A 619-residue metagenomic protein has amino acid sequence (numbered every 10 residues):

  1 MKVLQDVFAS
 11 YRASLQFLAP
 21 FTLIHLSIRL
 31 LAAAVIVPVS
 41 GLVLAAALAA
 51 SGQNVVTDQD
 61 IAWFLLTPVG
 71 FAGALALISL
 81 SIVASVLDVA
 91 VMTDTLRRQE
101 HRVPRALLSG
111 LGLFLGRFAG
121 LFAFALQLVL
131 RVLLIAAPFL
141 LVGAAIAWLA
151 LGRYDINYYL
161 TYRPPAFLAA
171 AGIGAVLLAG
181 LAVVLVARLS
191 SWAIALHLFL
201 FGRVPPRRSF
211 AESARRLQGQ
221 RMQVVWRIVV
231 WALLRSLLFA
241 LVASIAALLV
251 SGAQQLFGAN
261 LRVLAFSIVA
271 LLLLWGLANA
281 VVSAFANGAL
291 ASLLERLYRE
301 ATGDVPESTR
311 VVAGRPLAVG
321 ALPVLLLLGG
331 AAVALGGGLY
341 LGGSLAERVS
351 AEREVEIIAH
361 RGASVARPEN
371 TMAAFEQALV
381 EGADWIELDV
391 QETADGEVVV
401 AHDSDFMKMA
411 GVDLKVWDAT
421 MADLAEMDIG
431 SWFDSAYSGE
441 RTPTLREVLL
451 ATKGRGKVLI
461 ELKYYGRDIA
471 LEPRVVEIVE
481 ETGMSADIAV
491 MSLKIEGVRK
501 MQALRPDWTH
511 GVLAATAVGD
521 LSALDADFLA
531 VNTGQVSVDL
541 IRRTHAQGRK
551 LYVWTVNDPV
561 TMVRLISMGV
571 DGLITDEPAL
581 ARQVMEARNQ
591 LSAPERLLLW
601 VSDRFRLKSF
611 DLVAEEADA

Functional and structural regions predicted by a protein language model:
M1-E352: Hydrophobic alpha-helical membrane segments
S344-A394: Membrane-interface segments at or immediately adjacent to transmembrane helices that form the boundary between
E354-I358, W385, K457-L459, D487-V490 (+4 more regions): Structural preference for beta-strand elements that scaffold enzyme active sites
H360, A378, D389, L424 (+8 more regions): Conserved, mostly hydrophobic/aromatic
R361, L388-V390, L462, S492 (+3 more regions): A cross-domain feature marking catalytic cores of carbohydrate-active enzymes and several ubiquitous metabolic/repair
R367-Q377, L445-V448, E472, V512-S522 (+1 more regions): Short, acidic/polar
H402-T509, V531, H545-Q547, V601-A619: Metal-dependent phosphodiesterase/phospholipase catalytic core, i.e., the His/Asp/Glu-rich active-site region
G511-A619: C-terminal active-site rim and adjoining tail of enzyme catalytic domains
